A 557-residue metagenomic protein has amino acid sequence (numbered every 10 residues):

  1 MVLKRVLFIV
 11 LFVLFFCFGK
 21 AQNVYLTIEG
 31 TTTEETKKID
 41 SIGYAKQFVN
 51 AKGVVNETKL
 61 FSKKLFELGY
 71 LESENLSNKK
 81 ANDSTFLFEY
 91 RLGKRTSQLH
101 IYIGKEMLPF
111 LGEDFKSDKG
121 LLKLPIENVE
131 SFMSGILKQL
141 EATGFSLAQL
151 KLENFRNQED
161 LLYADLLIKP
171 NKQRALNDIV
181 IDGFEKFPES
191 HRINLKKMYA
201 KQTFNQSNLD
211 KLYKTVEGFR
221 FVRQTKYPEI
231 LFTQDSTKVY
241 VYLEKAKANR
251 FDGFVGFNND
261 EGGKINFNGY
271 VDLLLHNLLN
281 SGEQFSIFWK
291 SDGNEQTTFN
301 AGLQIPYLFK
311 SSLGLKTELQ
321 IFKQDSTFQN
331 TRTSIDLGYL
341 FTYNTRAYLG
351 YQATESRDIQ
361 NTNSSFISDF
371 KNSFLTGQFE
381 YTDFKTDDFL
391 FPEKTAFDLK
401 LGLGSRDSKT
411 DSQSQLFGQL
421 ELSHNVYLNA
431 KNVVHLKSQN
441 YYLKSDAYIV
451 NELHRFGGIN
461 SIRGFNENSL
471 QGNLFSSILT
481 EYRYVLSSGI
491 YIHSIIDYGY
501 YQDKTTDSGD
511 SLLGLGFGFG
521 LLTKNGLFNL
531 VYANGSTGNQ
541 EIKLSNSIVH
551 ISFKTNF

Functional and structural regions predicted by a protein language model:
M1-T27, F557: Bacterial Sec-dependent N-terminal signal peptides
Q22-T32, I42-N259, V271-D272, S286-E295 (+2 more regions): Periplasmic polypeptide-binding modules associated with outer-membrane biogenesis and secretion
K105-P109, F519-S536: A short, conserved beta-to-alpha structural element at the edge of catalytic cores that scaffolds binding
N205-N208, L212-D398, V426, H454-I459 (+3 more regions): Gram-negative/organellar outer-membrane beta-barrel architecture
F341, T345, T395-S405, S412-N440: Transmembrane beta-barrel strand/turn architecture of Gram-negative outer membrane proteins
D411-Q413, T505-G509: Short glycine/threonine-rich loop-to-helix capping motif typified by GTGT followed within a few residues by an Asp-Pro
A430-T506: Extracytoplasmic gating/loop element in the C-terminal half of outer-membrane beta-barrel translocons and assembly
L479-E481, G514-G520: Short glycine-rich, acidic/polar surface loops and turns
